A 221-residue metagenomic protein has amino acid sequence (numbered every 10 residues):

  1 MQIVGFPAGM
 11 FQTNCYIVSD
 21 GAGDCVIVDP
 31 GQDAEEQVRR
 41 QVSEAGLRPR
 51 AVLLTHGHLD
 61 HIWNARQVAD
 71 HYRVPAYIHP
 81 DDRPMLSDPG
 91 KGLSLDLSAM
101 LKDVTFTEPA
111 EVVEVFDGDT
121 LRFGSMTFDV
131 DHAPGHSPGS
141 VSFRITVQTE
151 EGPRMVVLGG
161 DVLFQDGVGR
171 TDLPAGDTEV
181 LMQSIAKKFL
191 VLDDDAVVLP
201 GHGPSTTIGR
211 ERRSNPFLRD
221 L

Functional and structural regions predicted by a protein language model:
M1-A45, S142-L158: Conserved beta-strand hairpin/beta-sheet module of binuclear metal-dependent hydrolase folds, prominently
F6-P7, A110-V112, H132-H136: Short Gly/Pro-enriched turn/cap motifs at secondary-structure boundaries
V18, T55, A133: Conserved S/T- and glycine-rich ATP-binding loop of Class I adenylate-forming
C25-V28, A51-L53, V130-H132: Short catalytic-loop micro-motif centered on adjacent basic/acidic residues
V26, L53, A76, V156-L158 (+1 more regions): Residue-level marker for buried hydrophobic side chains located in beta-strands that build the well-ordered beta-sheet
D33, K91-L97, M126-L221: Metallo-beta-lactamase
D33-E36, R40-R122, M126, P153-R154 (+1 more regions): Active-site HxH/HxHxD metal-binding segment of metal-dependent hydrolases
